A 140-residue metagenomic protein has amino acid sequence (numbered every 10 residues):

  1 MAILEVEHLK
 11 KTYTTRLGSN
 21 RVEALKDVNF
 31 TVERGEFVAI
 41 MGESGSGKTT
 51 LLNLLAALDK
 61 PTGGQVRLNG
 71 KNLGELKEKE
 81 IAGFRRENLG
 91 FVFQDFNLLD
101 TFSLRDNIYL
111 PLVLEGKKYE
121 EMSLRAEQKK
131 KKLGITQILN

Functional and structural regions predicted by a protein language model:
I3, T12-D27: A short, flexible loop at the N-terminus of ABC-type nucleotide-binding domains that lies
S19-V22, L73-G90: ABC ATPase NBD coupling module
M41-E43: The feature captures the beta-strand-to-loop junction immediately N-terminal to the Walker
A56: Helix-to-loop junction immediately C-terminal to a conserved catalytic motif
G64-N72: Conserved ABC transporter NBD signature motif
K71-N72, E120-I138: Conserved ABC ATPase "signature" region
F102-P111: Short coil-to-helix segment of the ABC ATPase nucleotide-binding domain corresponding to the Q-loop/switch region
